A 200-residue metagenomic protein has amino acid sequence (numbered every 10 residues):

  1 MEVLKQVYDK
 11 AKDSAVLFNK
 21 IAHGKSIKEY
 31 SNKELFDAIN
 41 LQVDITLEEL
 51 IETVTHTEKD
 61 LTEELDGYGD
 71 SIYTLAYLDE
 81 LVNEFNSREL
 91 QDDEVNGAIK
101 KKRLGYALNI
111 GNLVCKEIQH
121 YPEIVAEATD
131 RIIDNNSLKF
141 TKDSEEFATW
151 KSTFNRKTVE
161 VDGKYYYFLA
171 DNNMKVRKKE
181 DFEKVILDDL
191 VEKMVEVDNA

Functional and structural regions predicted by a protein language model:
M1-A200: Flexible "arm" and connector segments at domain edges
